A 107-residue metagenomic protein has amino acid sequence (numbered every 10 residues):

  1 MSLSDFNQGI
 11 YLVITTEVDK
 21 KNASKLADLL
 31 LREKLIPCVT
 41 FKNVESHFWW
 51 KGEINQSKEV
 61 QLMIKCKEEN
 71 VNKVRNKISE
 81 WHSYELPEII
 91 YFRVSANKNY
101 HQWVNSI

Functional and structural regions predicted by a protein language model:
M1-I107: Positively charged, small/polar-rich N-terminal and surface patches that mediate targeting and assembly and bind
